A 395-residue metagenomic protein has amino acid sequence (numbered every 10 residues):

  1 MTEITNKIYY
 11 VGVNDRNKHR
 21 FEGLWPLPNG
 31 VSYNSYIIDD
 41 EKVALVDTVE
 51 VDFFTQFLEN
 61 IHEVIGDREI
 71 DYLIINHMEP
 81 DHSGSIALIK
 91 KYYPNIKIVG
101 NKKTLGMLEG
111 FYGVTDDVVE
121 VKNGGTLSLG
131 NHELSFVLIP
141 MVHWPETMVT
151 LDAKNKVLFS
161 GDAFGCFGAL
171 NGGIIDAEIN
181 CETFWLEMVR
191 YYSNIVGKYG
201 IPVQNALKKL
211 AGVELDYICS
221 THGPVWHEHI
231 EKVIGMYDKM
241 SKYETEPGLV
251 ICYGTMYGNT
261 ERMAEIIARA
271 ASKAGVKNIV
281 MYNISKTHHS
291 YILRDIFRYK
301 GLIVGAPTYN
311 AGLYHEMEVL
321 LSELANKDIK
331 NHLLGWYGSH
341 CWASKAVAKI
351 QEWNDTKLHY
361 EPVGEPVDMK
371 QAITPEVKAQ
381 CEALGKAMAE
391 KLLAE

Functional and structural regions predicted by a protein language model:
T2-I65, V149-D152, K156-S160, L249 (+1 more regions): Conserved beta-strand hairpin/beta-sheet module of binuclear metal-dependent hydrolase folds, prominently
E3-N6, V99-T147, Y199-N205: Metallo-beta-lactamase
E41, D52-V99: Active-site metal-binding motif and surrounding structural segment of the metallo-beta-lactamase
K42-A44, Y72, K156-F159, Y217 (+3 more regions): Structural motif
V46-T48, D71-M78, I98-K102, L158-G161 (+1 more regions): Active-site neighborhood of phospho(di)ester-bond hydrolases with catalytic His/Asp-centered motifs
S85, H288-I292: Short acidic active-site motifs
L170, I174, N180-I218, H222-V225 (+2 more regions): FMN-binding flavodoxin-like domain, especially the glycine-rich phosphate-binding loop
H222-E246: Terminal amphipathic helices with adjacent charged low-complexity linkers/tails
